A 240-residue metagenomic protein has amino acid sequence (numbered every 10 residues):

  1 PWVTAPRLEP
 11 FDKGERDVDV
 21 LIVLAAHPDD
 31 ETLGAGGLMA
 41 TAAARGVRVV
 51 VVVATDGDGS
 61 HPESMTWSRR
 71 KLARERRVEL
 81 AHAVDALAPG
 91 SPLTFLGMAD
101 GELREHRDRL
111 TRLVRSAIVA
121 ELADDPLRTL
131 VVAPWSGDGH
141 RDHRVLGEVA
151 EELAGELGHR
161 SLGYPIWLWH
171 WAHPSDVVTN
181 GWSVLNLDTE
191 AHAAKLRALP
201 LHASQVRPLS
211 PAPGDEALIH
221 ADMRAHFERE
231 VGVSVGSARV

Functional and structural regions predicted by a protein language model:
P1-G163, A193, R197-L201, P213-L218 (+2 more regions): Active-site beta-strand->loop->alpha-helix modules in alpha/beta enzyme cores, enriched in Gly/His/Asp(Glu)
T4, G137, W169-H173, V184: Intrinsic disorder/low-complexity segments enriched in polar/charged and small flexible residues
T55, R115, D142, W171-D176 (+2 more regions): Intrinsic structural disorder
P126-L127, R160, N180-S183, F227-V231 (+1 more regions): Generic structural motif recognizing short loop/turn segments at the entrances and edges of beta-strands
E156-V178: Short, flexible loop segments at boundaries between secondary-structure elements
H173-H220: A conserved mid-domain beta-alpha-beta active-site/ligand-binding segment of alpha/beta enzyme cores
V206-V240: C-terminal and late-domain segments of enzyme folds
